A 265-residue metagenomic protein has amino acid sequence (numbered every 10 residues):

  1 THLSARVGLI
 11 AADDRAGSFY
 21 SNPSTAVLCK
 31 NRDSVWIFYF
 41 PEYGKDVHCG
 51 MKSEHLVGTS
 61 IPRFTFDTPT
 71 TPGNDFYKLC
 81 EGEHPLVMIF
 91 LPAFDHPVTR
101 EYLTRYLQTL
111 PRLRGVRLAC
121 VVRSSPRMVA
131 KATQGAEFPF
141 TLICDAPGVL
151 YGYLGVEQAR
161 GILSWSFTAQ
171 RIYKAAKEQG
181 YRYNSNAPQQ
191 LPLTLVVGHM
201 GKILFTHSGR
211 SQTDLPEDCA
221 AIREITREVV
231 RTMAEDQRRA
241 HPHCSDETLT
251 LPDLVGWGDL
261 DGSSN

Functional and structural regions predicted by a protein language model:
T1-D14: Extreme N-terminal basic, low-complexity initiation segments that serve as generic localization/processing leaders
D13-D14, N22, K30-D33, E42-D46: Intrinsically disordered, low-complexity polyampholyte segments enriched for Lys and acidic residues
F40-P85, A132, Y183-N265: Non-globular targeting/processing and membrane-anchoring segments
L79-Y106: Short active-site neighborhood of thiol/selenol oxidoreductases, capturing the structured segment around
R100-Y153: Structural microenvironment flanking redox-active thiols in thiol-disulfide oxidoreductases
D145-D214: Thiol/selenol-based redox catalytic cores and closely related redox-interacting motifs
